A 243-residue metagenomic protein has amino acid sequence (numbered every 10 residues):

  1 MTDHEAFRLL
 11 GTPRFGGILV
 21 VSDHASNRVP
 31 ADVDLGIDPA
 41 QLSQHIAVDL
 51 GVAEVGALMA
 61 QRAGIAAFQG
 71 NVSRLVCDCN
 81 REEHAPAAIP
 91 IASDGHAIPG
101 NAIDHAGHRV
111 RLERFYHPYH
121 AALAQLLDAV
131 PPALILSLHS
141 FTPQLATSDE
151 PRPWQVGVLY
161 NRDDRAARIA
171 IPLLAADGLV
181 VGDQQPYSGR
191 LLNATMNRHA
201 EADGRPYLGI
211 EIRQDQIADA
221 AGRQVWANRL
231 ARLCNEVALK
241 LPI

Functional and structural regions predicted by a protein language model:
M1-I243: N-terminal catalytic or cofactor-binding beta/alpha core of small enzyme domains
